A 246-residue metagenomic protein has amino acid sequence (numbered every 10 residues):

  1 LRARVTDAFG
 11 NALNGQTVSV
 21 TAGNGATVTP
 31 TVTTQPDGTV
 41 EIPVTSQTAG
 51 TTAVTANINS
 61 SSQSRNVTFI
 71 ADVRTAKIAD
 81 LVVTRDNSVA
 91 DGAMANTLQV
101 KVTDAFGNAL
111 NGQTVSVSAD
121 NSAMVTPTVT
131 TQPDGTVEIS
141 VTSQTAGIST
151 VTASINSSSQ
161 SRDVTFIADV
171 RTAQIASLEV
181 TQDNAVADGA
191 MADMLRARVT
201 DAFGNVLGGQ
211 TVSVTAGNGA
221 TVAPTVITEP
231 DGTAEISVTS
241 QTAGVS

Functional and structural regions predicted by a protein language model:
L1-S246: The feature marks long extracellular or luminal low-complexity segments
